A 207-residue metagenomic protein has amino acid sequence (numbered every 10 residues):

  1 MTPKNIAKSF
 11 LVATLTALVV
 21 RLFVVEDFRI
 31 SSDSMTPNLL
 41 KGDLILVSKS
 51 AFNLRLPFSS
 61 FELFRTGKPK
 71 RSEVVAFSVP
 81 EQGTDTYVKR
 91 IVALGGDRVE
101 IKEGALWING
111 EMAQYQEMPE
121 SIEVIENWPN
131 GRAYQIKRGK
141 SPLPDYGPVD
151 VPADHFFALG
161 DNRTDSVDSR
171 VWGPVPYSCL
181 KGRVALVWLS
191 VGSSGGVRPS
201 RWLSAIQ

Functional and structural regions predicted by a protein language model:
N5-V25: Hydrophobic membrane-insertion alpha-helices, especially the h-region of bacterial N-terminal signal peptides
V19, F23-R29, T36-Q207: Soluble "head" domains of membrane/secretory-pathway proteins
